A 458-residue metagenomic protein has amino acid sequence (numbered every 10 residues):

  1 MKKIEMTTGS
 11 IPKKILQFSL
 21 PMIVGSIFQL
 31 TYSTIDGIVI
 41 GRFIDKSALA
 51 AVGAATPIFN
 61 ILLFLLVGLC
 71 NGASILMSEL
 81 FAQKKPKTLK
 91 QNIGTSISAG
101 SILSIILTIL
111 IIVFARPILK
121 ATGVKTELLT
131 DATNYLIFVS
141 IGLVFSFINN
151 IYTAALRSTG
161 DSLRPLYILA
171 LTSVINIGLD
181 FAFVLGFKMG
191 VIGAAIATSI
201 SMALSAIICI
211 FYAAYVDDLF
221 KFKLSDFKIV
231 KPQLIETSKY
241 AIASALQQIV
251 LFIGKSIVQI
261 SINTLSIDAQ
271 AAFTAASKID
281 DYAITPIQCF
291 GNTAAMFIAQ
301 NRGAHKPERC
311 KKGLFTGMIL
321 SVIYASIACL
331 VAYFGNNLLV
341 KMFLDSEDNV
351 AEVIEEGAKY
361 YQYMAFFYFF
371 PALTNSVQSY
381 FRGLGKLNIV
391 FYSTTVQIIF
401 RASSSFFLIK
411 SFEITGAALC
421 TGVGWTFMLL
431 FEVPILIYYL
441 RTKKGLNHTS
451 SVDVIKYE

Functional and structural regions predicted by a protein language model:
M1-S19, M77-G142, G186, V191-I242 (+2 more regions): Short alpha-helical transmembrane segments in multi-pass integral membrane proteins
M6-F43, P57-G72, L76, S101-T108 (+4 more regions): N-terminal transmembrane alpha-helices
Q17-D36, F138, N149, T172 (+4 more regions): Transmembrane helical elements of multi-pass membrane transporters/channels
T31-A50, L119-T126, A182-M189, I249-K278 (+4 more regions): Helix-terminus/linker motif at the lipid-water interface of multi-pass membrane proteins
T34-G37, I109, I151-A155, V174-A182 (+5 more regions): Alpha-helical transmembrane segments of multipass membrane proteins
L49-I109, S146-P165, A272-N336, P371-G385 (+1 more regions): Small-residue-rich hydrophobic transmembrane alpha-helices
I61-F64, T108, N176-F181, S205-I210 (+4 more regions): Hydrophobic transmembrane alpha-helices of multi-pass small-molecule transporters
C70, V139-R157, P165-S173, A194-C209 (+4 more regions): Short runs within selected transmembrane alpha-helices of multi-pass transporters and secretion channels
